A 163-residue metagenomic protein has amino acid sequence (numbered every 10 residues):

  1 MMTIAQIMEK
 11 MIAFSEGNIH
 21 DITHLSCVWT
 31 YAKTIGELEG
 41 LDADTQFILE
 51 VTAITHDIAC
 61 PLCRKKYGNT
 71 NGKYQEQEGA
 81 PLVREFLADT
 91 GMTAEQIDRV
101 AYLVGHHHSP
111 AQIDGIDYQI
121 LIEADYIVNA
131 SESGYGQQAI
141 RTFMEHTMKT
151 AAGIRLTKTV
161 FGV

Functional and structural regions predicted by a protein language model:
M1-K10, A53-A59: Short alpha-helical hairpin
M2, F14-S26, T30-D42, T55 (+2 more regions): Divalent metal-dependent phosphate-bond-processing catalytic cores, especially two-metal-ion Mg2+/Mn2+ enzymes that act
E16-C27, K65-E78: Active-site metal-coordination segments of metallo-dependent hydrolases
H24, F47-E50, Q75, Q96-V100 (+1 more regions): Short, conserved alpha-helical segments within structured domains
V28-Y31, K73-D89: An active-site-proximal "capping" alpha-helix that borders the catalytic cofactor pocket
E37, A59-Y67, R84-A88, M92 (+1 more regions): Short helix-capping and hinge/turn segments at secondary-structure transitions, especially at repeat and domain
L41-I48, T90-V104: Acidic/histidine metal-binding catalytic segments
Q46-G68, G79, A101-H108, D125: His-Asp-centered metal-binding catalytic motifs of divalent-metal-dependent phosphohydrolases/nucleases
